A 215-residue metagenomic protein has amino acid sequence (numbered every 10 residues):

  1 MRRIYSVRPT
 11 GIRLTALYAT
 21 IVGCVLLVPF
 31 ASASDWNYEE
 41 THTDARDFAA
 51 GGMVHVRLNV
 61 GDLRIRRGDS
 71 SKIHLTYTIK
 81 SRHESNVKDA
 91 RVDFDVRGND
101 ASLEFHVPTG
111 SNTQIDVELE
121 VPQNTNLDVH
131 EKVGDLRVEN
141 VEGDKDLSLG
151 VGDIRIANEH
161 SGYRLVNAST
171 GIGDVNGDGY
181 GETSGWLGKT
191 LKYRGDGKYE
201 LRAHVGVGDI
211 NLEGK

Functional and structural regions predicted by a protein language model:
M1-I12: N-terminal secretory signal peptides that target proteins for export/translocation
Y5, A16-G23, L27-R66, S70-K72 (+3 more regions): Short acidic/polar N-terminal linker immediately downstream of export determinants
N37-A49, D95, S102, H106-P108 (+3 more regions): Short, surface-exposed interaction patches in beta-rich subdomains that mediate adhesion/assembly near membranes
H42, G52, G61, A90-V92 (+6 more regions): Residue-level marker for the onset of beta-strands and adjacent loop->beta junctions in well-ordered domains
V54-V56, R64-I65, V129, V166-A168 (+1 more regions): Hydrophobic beta-strand segments within beta-rich accessory/binding domains
L58-V60, R67-S71, Y77-S81, V107-T109 (+9 more regions): A mature extracytoplasmic/lumenal domain signature
S70-K72, D89, Y163: Short edge beta-strand segments in beta-sheet-rich domains
Y77-I115: Mid-chain, structured segments of secreted extracytoplasmic proteins
